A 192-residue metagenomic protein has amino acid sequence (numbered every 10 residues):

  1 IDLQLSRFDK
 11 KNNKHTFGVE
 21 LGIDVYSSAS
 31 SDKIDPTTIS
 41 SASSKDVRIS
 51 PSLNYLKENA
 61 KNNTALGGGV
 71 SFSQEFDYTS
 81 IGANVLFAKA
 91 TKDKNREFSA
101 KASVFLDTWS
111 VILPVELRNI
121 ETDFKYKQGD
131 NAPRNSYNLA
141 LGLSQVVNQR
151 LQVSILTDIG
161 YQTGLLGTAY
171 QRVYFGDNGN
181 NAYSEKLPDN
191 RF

Functional and structural regions predicted by a protein language model:
I1, K45-P51, T79-A83, P133-L139 (+1 more regions): Residues that define the transmembrane beta-barrel architecture of outer-membrane proteins
I1, N63-E75, I81-L86, F98-F105: Transmembrane beta-strand segments that form the barrel wall of outer-membrane beta-barrel proteins
I1-F8, G18-E20: Short glycine/proline- and aromatic-enriched beta-strand/turn motifs that initiate or cap beta-hairpins
L3-R7, P51-K57, V85-K89, L141-Q145: Residues on the lipid-exposed face of transmembrane beta-strands in outer-membrane beta-barrel proteins
N12-F17, K61-L66, D93-F98, R150-V153: Repeated loop/turn-to-beta-strand initiation elements of outer-membrane beta-barrel proteins
I23-S27, V70-F76, K89-T91, V104-T108 (+1 more regions): Transmembrane beta-strands of outer-membrane beta-barrel pores
A29-P36, Y78-L86, S110-N119, L166-R172: Outer-membrane beta-barrel translocator domains and adjoining extracellular loop/strand segments of Gram-negative
P36-S41, G69-S73, L86-A88, L117-G129 (+1 more regions): Extracellular loop and loop/strand-boundary signature of outer-membrane beta-barrel proteins
